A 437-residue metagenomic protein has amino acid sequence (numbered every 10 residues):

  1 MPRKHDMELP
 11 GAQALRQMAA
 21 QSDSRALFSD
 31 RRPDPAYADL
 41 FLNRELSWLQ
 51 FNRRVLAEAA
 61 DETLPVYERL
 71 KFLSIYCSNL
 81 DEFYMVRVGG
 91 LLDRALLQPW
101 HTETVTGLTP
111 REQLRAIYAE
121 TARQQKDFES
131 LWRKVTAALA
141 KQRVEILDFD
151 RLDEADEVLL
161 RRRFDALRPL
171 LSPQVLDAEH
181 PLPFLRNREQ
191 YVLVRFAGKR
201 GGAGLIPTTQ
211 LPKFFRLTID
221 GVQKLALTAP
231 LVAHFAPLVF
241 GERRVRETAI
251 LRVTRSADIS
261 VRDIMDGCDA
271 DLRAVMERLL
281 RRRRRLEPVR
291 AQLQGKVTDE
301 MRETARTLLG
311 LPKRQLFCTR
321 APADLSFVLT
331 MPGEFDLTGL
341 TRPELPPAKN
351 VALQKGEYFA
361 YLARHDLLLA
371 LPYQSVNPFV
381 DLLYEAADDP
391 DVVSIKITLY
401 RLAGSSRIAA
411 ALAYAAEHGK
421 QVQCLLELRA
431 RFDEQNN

Functional and structural regions predicted by a protein language model:
P2-N437: N-terminal localization/anchoring segments of enzymes in phospholipid and broader phosphate metabolism
